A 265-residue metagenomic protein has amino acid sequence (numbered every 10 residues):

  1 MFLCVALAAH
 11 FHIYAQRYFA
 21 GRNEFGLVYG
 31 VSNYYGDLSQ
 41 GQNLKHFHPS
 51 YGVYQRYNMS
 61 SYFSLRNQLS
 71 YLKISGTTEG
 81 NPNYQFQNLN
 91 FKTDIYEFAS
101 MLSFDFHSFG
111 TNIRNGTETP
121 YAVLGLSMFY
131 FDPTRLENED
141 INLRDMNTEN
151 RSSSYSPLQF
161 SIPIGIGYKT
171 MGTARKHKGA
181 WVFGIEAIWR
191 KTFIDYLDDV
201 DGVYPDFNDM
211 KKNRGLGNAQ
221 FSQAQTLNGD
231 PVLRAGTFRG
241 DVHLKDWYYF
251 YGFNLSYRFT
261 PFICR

Functional and structural regions predicted by a protein language model:
Q16-N58, Y248-G252, S256-F262: Short glycine/proline- and aromatic-enriched beta-strand/turn motifs that initiate or cap beta-hairpins
Q16-R22, Y62, S108-E118, G172-W181 (+2 more regions): Short loop/turn motifs that connect adjacent beta-strands in outer-membrane beta-barrel proteins
G21, K45-P49, D94-F98, E118 (+2 more regions): Residues that define the transmembrane beta-barrel architecture of outer-membrane proteins
F25-L27, Q55, N67, A122-L124 (+3 more regions): Membrane-embedded beta-strand positions of outer-membrane beta-barrel proteins
Y29-Y35, Y71-S75, F106, L126-D132 (+3 more regions): Transmembrane beta-strands of outer-membrane beta-barrel pores
Y35-G41, Y84-K92, M146-S154, R239-D241: Extracellular loop and loop/strand-boundary signature of outer-membrane beta-barrel proteins
F63, Q68-I141: Gram-negative (and chloroplast) outer-membrane scaffold detector with strong preference for beta-barrel transmembrane
T173-R265: Predominantly the C-terminal beta-signal and adjacent terminal strand-loop region of outer-membrane beta-barrel
